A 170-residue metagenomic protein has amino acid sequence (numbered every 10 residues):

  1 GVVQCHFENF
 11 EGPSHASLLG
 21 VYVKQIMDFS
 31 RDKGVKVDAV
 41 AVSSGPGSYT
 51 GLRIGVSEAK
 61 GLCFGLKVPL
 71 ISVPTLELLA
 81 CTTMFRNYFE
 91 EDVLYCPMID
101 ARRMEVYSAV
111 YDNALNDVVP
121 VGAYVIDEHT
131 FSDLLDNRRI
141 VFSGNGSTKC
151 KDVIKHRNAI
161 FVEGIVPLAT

Functional and structural regions predicted by a protein language model:
G1-P46: N-terminal beta-alpha supersecondary unit
V2, P69-L168: Surface "functional belts" at beta-alpha junctions
F10-L18, Y49-R53, S57, P74 (+1 more regions): Residues at secondary-structure transition points
V23, E58-L62, L79-T83: Buried hydrophobic packing segments
I26-S30, G65, T83, A169-T170: Stable alpha-helical structural segments in soluble proteins, enriched in small hydrophobic residues
V37-S43, G51, L94-M98: Short glycine-aspartate micro-motif
A41-T75: DPxDG-like acidic metal-binding loop motif
